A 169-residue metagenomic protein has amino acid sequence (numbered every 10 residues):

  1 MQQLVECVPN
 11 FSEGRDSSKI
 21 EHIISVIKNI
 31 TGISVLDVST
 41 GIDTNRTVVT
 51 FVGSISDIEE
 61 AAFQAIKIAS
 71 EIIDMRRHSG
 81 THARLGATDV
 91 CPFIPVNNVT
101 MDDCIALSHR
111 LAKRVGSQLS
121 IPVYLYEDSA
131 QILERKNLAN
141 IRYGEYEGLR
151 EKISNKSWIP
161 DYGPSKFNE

Functional and structural regions predicted by a protein language model:
M1-E169: Long, contiguous binding/interaction regions
